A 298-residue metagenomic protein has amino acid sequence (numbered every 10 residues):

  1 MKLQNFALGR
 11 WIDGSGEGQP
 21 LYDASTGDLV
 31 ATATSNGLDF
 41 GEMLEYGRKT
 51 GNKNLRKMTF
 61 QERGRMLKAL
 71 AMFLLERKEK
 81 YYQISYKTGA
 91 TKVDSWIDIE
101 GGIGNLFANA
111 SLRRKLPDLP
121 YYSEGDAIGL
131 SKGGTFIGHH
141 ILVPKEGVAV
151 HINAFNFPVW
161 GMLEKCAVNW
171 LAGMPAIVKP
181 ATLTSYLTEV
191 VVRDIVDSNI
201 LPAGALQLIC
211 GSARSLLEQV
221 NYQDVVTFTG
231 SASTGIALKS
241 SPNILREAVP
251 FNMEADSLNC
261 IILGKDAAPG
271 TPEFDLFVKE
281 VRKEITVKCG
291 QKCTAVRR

Functional and structural regions predicted by a protein language model:
M1, V143-A149, A172-M174, P202-G204 (+3 more regions): Short coil/turn connectors at secondary-structure junctions
M1-G134: N-terminal Rossmann-like NAD(P)+-binding subdomain of aldehyde/semialdehyde dehydrogenases
G27, R63, G173, L206 (+1 more regions): Residue-level signal for inorganic ion chemistry
Q83-E100, R214, D256-N259, D266 (+1 more regions): Flexible, acidic loop-helix segments that line cofactor/substrate-binding pockets
S85, L106, T188-V191, Q219 (+1 more regions): Hydrophobic packing residues within well-ordered alpha-helices of enzyme cores
D118-P202: Conserved small-residue-rich beta-alpha loop and adjacent elements that most often cradle the phosphate/pyrophosphate
G138-H139, L206-T227: A structured beta-alpha segment of the ubiquitous adenosine-cofactor-binding alpha/beta core
S198-N199, D224-V225, S233-R298: ALDH superfamily catalytic-core signature
